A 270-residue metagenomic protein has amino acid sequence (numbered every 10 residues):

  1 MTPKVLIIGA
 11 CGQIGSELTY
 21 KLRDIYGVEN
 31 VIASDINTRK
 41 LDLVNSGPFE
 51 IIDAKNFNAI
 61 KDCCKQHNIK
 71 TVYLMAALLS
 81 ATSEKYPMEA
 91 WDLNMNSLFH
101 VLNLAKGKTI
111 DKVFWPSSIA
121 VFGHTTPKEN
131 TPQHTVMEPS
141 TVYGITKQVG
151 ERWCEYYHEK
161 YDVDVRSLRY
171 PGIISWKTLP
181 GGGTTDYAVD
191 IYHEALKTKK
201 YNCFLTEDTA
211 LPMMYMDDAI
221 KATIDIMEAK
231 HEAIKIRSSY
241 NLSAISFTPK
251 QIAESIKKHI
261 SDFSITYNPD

Functional and structural regions predicted by a protein language model:
V5-I25: N-terminal Rossmann NAD(P)H-binding glycine-rich loop of SDR-like oxidoreductase domains
A54-L93: NAD(P)H-binding glycine-rich loop region in Rossmannoid oxidoreductase-like domains and their noncatalytic homologs
F99-V142: Conserved Rossmann-fold NAD(P)-dependent oxidoreductase catalytic core, especially the SDR/UDP-sugar
S117-S118, E151-K177: Conserved beta-loop-beta element that borders a ligand/cofactor-binding pocket
F122-G123, E138-V142, R166-D186: Flexible, glycine-rich beta-alpha linker
T146: Active-site helix of classical SDR
R169-P180, D190-M214, D218: A conserved pocket-lining segment of Rossmann-fold NAD(P)-dependent short-chain dehydrogenase/reductase
F204-E207, L211-D270: C-terminal substrate-binding subdomain of Rossmann-fold SDR/epimerase-dehydratase oxidoreductases
